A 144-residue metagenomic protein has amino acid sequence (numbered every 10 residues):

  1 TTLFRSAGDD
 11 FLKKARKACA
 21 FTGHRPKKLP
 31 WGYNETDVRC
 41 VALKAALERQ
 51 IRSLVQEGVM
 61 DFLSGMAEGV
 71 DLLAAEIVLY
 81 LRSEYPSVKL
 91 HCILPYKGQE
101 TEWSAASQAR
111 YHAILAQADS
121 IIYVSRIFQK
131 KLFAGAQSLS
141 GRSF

Functional and structural regions predicted by a protein language model:
T1-L3: Short, small-residue-biased leader/transition segments that mark boundaries at the very start of proteins
R5-F144: Acidic/glycine-enriched connector segments
